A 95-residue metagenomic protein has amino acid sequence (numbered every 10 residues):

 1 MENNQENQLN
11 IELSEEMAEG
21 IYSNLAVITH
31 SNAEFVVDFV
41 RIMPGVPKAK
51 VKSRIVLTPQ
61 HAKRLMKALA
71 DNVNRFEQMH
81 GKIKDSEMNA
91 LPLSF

Functional and structural regions predicted by a protein language model:
M1-Q60, R64-N74, Q78-F95: N-terminal intrinsically disordered, cationic/polar leader segments that include organellar targeting peptides
